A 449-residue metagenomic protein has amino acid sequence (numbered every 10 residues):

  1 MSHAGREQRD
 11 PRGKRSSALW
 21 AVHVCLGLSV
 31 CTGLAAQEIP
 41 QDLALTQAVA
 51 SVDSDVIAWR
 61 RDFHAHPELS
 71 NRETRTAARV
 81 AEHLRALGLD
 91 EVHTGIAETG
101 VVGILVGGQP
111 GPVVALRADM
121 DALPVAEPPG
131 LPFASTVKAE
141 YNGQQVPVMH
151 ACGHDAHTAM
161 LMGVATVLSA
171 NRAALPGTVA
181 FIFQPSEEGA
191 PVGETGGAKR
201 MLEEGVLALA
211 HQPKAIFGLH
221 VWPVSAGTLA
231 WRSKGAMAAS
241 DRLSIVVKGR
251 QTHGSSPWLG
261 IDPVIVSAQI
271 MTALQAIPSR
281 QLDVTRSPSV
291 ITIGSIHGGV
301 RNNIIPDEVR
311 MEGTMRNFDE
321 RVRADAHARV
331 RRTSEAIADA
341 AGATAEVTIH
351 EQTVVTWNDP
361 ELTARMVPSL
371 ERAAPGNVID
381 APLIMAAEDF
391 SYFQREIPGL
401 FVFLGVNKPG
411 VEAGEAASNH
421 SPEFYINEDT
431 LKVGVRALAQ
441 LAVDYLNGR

Functional and structural regions predicted by a protein language model:
M1-R15: N-terminal secretory signal peptides that target proteins for export/translocation
W20-G33: Bacterial N-terminal signal peptides
A36-I39, I265-R449: Metal-dependent amide/peptide-bond hydrolase catalytic core, centered on the "pita-bread" metallohydrolase fold
Q37-H150, A159-G177: Acidic/His- and Gly-rich active-site-bordering loop/insert found across diverse amide/peptide-bond hydrolases
V49-V56, R60, H64-P67, L84-G88 (+11 more regions): Sec/Tat-exported extracytoplasmic proteins
F63, G103, L116, H154 (+8 more regions): Divalent metal-coordination and catalytic microenvironments
V137-M149, D155-A156, V167-L168, A173-S295 (+1 more regions): Histidine/acidic-residue-rich, glycine-tolerant segments that coordinate divalent metal ions
